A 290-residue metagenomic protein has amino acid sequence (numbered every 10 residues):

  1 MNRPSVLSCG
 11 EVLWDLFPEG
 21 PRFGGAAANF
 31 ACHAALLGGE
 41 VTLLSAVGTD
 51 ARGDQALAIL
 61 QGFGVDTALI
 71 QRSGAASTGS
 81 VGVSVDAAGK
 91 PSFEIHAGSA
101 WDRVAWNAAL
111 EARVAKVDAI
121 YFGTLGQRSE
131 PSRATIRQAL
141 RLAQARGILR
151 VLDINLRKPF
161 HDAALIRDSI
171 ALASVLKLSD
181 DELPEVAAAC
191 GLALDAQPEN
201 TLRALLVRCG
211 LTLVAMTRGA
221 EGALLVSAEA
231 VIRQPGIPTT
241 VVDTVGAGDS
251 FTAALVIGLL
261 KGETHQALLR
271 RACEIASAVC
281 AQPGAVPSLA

Functional and structural regions predicted by a protein language model:
M1-L7, I59-G62, T67-R72, A87-V231: Ribokinase/PfkB-type carbohydrate-kinase core domain
M1-S5, C190-A290: Conserved phosphate-binding/catalytic region of the ribokinase-like
S5-V6, L16-K90, I95-V104: Substrate-binding N-lobe of the ribokinase-like
G10: Active-site beta-alpha turn of Rossmann-fold NAD(P)-dependent dehydrogenases/reductases
L13, A100, T124-Q127, A276 (+1 more regions): Glycine-rich phosphate/pyrophosphate-binding beta-alpha loops
W14, T49, L156-K158, E182 (+3 more regions): Short, glycine/acidic-enriched loop or turn micro-motifs at the edges of active sites
P21-G25, A51, S77, A108 (+6 more regions): Residues at secondary-structure transition points
A34, L43, L60, I120 (+3 more regions): Hydrophobic packing within well-folded, soluble alpha/beta domains
